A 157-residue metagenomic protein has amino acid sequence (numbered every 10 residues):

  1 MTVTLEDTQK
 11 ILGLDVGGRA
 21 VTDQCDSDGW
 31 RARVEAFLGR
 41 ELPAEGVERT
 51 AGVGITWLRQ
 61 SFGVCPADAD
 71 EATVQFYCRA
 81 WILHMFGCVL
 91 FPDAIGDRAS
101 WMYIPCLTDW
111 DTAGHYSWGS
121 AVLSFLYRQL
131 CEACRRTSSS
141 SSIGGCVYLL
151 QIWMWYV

Functional and structural regions predicted by a protein language model:
M1-V157: Structural stabilizers in ordered domains
